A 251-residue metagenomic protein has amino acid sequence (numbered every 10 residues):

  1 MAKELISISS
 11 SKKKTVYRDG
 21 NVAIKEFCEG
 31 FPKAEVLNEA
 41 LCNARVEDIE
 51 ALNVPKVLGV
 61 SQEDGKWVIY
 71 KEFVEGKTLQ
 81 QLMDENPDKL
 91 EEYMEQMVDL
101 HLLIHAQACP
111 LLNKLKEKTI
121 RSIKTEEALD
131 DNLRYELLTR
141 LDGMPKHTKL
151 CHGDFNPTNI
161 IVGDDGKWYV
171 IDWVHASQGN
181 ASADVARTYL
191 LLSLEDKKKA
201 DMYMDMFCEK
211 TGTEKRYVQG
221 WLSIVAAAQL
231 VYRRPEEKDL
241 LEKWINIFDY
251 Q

Functional and structural regions predicted by a protein language model:
E4-L37, A44: ATP-binding glycine-rich loop module of kinase domains
K33, R187-Q251: Helix-rich C-terminal or lid/interface subdomains of diverse kinases
L41-N53, I104: Structural motif at the C-terminus of the N-lobe alphaC helix and the adjacent alphaC-beta4 loop of the Hanks-type
K56-W67: Short beta-strand micro-motifs within the conserved protein kinase catalytic domain, predominantly in the N-lobe
G65-T78: Conserved short submotifs of the Hanks-type protein kinase catalytic core that shape the nucleotide-binding pocket
D88-L115: Internal "kinase-insert"/substrate-recognition segments embedded within catalytic cores of ATP-dependent enzymes
A106-G153, I161-D164, Y169, F248: An alpha-helical support segment within catalytic cores of ATP-dependent transferases
D172-A176: Activation of the activation-loop gatekeeper triad in protein kinase-fold domains
